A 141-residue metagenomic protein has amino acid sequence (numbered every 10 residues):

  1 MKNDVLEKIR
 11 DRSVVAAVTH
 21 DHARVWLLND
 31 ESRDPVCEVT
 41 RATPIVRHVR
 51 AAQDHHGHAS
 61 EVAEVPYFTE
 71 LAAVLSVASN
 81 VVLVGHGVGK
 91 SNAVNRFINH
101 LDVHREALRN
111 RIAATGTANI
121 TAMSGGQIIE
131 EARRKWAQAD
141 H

Functional and structural regions predicted by a protein language model:
M1-H141: Terminal alpha-helical anchor/extension segments at protein ends
